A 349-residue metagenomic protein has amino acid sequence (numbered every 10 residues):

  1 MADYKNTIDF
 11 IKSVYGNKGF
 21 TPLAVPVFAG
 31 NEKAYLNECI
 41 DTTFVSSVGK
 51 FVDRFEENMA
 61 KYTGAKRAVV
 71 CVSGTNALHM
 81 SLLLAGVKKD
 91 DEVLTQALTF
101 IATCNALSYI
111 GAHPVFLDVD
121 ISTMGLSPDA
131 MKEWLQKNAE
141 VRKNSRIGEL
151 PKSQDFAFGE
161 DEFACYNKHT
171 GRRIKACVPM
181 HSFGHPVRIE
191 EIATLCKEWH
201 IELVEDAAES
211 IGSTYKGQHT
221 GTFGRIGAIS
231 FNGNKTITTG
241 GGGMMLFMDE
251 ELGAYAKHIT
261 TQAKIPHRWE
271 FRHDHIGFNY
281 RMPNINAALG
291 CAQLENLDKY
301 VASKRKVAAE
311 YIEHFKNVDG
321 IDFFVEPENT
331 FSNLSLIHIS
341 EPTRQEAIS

Functional and structural regions predicted by a protein language model:
M1-L84, K88, N138, N144-S145 (+1 more regions): Conserved PLP-binding active-site segment in aminotransferase class I/II-type PLP enzymes
F10, F51-E57, A65-K66, D118 (+7 more regions): PLP-dependent aminotransferase class I/II
F28, T99, S122-T123, G184 (+2 more regions): Glycine-/small-residue-rich active-site loops that bind phosphorylated ligands and cofactors
T63-A65, C71-L83, K89, L94-P128 (+1 more regions): Substrate-binding/gating loop at the entrance of the active-site cleft, primarily in PLP-dependent aminotransferase-like
V69, L94, V115, E202-V204 (+2 more regions): Structural detector of well-ordered beta-strand residues that form the stable sheet scaffold of enzyme domains
M124-T239, M244-L246, E251: Active-site phosphate-binding strand-loop segment of PLP-dependent enzymes
